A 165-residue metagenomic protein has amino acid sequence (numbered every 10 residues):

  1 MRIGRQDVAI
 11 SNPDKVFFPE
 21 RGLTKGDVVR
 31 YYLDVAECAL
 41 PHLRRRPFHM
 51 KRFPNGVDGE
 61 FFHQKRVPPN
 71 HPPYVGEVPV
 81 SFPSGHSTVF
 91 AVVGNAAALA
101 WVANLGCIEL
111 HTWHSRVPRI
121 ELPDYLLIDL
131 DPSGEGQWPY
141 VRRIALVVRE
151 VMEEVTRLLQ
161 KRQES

Functional and structural regions predicted by a protein language model:
M1-G22, V29, L40, R44 (+4 more regions): C-terminal accessory nucleic-acid interaction domains of nucleic acid-metabolism proteins
D34-A145, R149: Basic, nucleic-acid-interacting segments
